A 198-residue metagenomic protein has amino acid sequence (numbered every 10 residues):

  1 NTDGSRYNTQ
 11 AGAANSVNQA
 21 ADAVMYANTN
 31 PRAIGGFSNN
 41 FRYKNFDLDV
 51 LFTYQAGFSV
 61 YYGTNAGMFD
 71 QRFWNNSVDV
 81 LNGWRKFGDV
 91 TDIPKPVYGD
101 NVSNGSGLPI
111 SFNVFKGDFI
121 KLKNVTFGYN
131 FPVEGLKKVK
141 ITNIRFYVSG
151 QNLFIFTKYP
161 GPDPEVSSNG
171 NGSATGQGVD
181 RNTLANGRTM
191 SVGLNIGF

Functional and structural regions predicted by a protein language model:
N1-L51, P94-L136: Outer-membrane beta-barrel transmembrane strand signature
A21-N28, Y61-M68, G107-I120, Y159-P164 (+1 more regions): Extracellular/periplasm-exposed beta-strand and loop segments of Gram-negative cell-envelope proteins, dominated by
R42, T53-Q55, S149-L153, G197: Outer-membrane beta-barrel pore domains and translocons
Y43-F46, I141-N143, G187-T189: Strand-connecting loop/turn motifs
D47-D49, A56-Y61, F154-T157: Flexible loop/turn segments at secondary-structure boundaries
V50, F146-V148, L194: Membrane-embedded beta-strand positions of outer-membrane beta-barrel proteins
Q55-R145, S149-Q151: Extracytoplasmic gating/loop element in the C-terminal half of outer-membrane beta-barrel translocons and assembly
V78, G83, D89, T157-F198: C-terminal beta-signal and terminal closure region of outer-membrane beta-barrel proteins
